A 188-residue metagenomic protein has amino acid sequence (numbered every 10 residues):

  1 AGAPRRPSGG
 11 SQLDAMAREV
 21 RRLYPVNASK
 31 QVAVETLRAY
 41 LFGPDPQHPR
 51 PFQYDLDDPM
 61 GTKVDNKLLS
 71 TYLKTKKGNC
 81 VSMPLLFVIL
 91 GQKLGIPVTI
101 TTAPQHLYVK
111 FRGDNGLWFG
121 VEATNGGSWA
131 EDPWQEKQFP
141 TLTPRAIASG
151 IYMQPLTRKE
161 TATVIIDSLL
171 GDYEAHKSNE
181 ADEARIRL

Functional and structural regions predicted by a protein language model:
A1-L188: A structural boundary/capping signal
